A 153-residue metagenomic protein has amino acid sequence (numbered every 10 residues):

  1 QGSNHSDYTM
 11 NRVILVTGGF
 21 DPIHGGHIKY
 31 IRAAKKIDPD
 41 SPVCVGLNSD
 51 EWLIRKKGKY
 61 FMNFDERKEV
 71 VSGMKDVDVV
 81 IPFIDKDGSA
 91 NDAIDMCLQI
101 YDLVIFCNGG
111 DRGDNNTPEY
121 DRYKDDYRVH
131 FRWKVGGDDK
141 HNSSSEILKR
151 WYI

Functional and structural regions predicted by a protein language model:
G2-I153: Nucleotidyltransferase catalytic core that binds NTPs
